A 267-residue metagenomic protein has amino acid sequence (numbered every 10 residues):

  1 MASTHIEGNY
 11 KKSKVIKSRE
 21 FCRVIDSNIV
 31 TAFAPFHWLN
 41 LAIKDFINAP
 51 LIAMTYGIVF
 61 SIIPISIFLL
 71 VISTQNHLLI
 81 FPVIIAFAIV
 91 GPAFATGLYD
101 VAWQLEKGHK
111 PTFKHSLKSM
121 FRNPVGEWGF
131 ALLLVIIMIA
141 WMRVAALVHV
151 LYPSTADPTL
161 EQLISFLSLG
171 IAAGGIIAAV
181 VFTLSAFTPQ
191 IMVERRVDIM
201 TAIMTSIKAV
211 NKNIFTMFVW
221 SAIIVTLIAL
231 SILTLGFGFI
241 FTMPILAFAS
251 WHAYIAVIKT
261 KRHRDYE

Functional and structural regions predicted by a protein language model:
A2-E267: Hydrophobic alpha-helical membrane segments
